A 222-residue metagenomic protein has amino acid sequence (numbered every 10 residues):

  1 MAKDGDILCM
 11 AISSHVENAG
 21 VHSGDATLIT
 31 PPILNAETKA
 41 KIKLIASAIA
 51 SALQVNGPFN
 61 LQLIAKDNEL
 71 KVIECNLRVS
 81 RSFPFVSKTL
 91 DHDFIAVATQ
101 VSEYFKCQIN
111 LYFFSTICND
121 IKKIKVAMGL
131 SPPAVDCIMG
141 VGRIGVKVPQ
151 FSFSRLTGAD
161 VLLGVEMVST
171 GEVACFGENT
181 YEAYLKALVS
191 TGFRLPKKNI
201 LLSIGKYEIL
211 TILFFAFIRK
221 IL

Functional and structural regions predicted by a protein language model:
M1-L210: ATP-dependent carboxylate activation and anion-phosphoryl transfer catalytic cores that bind Mg-ATP to form
K220-L222: Short internal beta-strands
